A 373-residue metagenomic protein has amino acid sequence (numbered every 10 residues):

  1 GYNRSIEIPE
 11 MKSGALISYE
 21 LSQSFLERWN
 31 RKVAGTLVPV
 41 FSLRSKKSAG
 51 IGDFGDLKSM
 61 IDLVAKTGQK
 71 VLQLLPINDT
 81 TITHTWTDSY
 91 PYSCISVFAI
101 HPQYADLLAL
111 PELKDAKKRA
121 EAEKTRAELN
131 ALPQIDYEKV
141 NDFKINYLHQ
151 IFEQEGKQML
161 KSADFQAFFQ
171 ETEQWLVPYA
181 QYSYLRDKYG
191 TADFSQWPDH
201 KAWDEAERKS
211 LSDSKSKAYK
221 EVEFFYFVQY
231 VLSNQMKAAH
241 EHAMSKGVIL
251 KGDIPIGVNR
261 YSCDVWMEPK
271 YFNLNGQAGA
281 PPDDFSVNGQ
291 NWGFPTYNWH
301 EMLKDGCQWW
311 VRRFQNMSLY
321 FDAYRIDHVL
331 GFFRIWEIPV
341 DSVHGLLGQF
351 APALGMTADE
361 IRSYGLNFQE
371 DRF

Functional and structural regions predicted by a protein language model:
Y2-E10, L16-Y19: Short, positively charged and aromatic/hydrophobic N-terminal segments
G14, S18-P269, H300-Q308, R312-S318 (+3 more regions): Acidic/aromatic-lined carbohydrate-recognition and catalytic surfaces of CAZymes acting on diverse glycans
Y261-N275, P339-A351: A short alpha/beta connector and helix-capping loop motif
Y271-H300, T357: Catalytic cores of eukaryotic secretory-pathway lumenal/extracellular enzymes that build and remodel glycoconjugates
